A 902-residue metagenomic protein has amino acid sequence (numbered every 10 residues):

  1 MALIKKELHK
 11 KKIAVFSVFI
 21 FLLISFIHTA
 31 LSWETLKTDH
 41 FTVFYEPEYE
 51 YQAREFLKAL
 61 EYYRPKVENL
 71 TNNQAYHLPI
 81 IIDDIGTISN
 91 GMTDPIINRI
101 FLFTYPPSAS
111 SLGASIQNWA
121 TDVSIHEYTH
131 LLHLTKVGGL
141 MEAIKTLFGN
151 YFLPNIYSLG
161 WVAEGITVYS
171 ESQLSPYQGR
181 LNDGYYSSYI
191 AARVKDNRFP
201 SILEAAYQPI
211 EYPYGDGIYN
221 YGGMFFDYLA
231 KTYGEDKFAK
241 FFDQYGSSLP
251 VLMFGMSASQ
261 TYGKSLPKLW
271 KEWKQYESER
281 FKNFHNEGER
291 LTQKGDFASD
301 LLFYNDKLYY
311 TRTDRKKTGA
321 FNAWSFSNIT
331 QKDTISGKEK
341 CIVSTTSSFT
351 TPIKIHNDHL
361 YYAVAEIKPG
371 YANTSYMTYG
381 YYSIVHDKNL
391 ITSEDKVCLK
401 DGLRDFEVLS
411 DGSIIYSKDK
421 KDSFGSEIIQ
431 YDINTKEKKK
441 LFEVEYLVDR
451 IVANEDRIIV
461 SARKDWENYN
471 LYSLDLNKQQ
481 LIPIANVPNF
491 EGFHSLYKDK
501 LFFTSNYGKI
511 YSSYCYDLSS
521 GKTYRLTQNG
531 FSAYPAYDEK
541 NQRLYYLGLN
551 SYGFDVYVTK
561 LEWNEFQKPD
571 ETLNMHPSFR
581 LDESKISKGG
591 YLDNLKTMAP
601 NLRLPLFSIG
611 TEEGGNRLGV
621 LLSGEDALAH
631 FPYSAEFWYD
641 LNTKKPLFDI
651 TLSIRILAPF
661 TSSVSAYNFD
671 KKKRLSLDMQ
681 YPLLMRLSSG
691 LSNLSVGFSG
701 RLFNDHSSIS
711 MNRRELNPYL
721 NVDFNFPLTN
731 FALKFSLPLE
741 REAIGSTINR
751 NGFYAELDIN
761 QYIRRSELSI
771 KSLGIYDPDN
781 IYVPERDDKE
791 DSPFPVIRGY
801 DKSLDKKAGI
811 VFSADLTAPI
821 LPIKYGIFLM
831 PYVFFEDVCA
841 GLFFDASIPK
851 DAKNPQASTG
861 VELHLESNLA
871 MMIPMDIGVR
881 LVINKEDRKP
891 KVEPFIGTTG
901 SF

Functional and structural regions predicted by a protein language model:
L31-L153, L159, T167: Juxtacatalytic substrate-recognition/specificity segment
T35, P213, K240-P352, D358-H359: Beta/coil-rich, acidic/histidine-enriched accessory regions frequently appended to metallopeptidases
I97, L112-V123, L131, K136-T232 (+2 more regions): Acidic/His/Gly-enriched intrinsically disordered linker/tail segments that often contain short helix/coil "MoRF-like"
R180, G295-D296, R312-N328, S344-T350 (+10 more regions): A flexible loop/linker signature enriched in serine peptidases of the S9 family
F238, N529, D593-L641, T661-D670 (+7 more regions): Transmembrane beta-strand segments that form the barrel wall of outer-membrane beta-barrel proteins
F554-D555, K560-V664, M711, E715 (+1 more regions): Outer-membrane beta-barrel initiation region
S662-Y667, K673-P682, H706-L842, A846 (+2 more regions): C-terminal outer-membrane beta-barrel translocator/porin domains of Gram-negative envelope proteins and their
